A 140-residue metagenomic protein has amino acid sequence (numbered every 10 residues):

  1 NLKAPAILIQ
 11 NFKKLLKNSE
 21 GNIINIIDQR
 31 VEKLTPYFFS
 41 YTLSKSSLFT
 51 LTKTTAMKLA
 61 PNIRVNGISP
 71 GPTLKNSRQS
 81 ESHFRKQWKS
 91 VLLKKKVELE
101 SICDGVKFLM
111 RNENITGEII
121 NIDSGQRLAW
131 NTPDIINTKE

Functional and structural regions predicted by a protein language model:
K3, V97-E100: Residue-level signal for the nucleotide or nucleotide-sugar donor/cofactor binding architecture
K3-I7, K17-A60, P72, Q126: Catalytic loop of short-chain dehydrogenase/reductase
N11: Short, conserved SAM-binding segment of the class I
K14-E20, A60-N62, S82, R111-I115: Short glycine/proline-enriched coil/turn segments at helix->beta-strand junctions
F38, L92-K95: Glycine-rich "substrate-gating" loop/helix at the edge of Rossmann-like oxidoreductase active sites
F49, L59-T73, I115-I122: Conserved Rossmann-fold SDR core element
G67-V91, N131-E140: A glycine/serine/threonine-rich, flexible loop-to-helix segment that serves as the NAD(P) cofactor-binding "lid"
L99-I122, R127-L128, D134: C-terminal substrate-recognition "lid" of short-chain dehydrogenase/reductases
